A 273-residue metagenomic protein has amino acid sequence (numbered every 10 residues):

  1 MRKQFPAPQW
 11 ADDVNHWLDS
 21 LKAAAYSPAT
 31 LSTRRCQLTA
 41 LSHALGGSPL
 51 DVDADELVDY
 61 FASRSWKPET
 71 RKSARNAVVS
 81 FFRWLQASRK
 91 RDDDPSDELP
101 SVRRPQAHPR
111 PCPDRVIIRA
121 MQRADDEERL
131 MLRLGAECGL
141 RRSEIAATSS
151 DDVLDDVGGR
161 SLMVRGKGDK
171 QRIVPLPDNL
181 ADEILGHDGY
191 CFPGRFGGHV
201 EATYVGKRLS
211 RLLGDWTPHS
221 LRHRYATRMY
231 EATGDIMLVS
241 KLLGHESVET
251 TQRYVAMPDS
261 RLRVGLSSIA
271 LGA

Functional and structural regions predicted by a protein language model:
N15-H108: N-terminal core-binding DNA-recognition domain of tyrosine recombinases/integrases
R91-D93, R103-R119, G168-D178, D188-C191: DNA breakage-rejoining catalytic core of tyrosine-based enzymes
Q106, R110-R142, A146, G158-G159: Basic, Lys/Arg- and aromatic-enriched nucleic-acid-binding interface segment
R133, E137, R211, R222-E246 (+1 more regions): C-terminal catalytic core of tyrosine-transesterase DNA break-rejoin enzymes
G135-G158, Y204, M237, Q252: Short, charged phosphate-coordinating catalytic segments
A147-I184, E249: Conserved tyrosine-mediated DNA breakage-rejoining catalytic core shared by Y-recombinases
G168, L243-S268: Catalytic-site neighborhood detector that most strongly recognizes the C-terminal catalytic loop/helix of tyrosine
P175-D215, H219: Active-site/catalytic core of tyrosine-dependent DNA strand-transfer enzymes
